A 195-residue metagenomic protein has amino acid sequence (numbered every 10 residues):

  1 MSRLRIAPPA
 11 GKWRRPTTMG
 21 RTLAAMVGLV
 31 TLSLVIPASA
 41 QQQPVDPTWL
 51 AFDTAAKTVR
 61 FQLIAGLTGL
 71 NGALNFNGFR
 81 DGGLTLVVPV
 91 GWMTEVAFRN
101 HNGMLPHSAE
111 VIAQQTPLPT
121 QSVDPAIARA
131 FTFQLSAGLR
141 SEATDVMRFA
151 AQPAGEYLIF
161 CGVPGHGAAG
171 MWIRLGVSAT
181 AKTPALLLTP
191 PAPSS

Functional and structural regions predicted by a protein language model:
M1-G72, P184-S195: Extracytoplasmic entry segments of secretory-pathway proteins
L23, K57, W92, A143-D145 (+1 more regions): Residues at beta-strand starts and edge strands
Q42-T48, F131-S195: Extracellular/periplasmic metallocenter environments
T48-D53, G82-V111, D145-P153, Y157-I159: Beta-strand cores of secreted/periplasmic/IMS beta-sandwich domains, seen most often in copper-related folds
V59-M93: N-terminal edge beta-strand
L63-A65, A113, C161: Pocket-edge structural micro-motifs
T68-G69, N102-M104, T116-P117, A154 (+2 more regions): Solvent-exposed loop/turn segments at secondary-structure junctions within structured extracellular/periplasmic domains
L74, H101-S141, G167-R174: Histidine- and aromatic-enriched segments that form or immediately flank copper-ligand environments
